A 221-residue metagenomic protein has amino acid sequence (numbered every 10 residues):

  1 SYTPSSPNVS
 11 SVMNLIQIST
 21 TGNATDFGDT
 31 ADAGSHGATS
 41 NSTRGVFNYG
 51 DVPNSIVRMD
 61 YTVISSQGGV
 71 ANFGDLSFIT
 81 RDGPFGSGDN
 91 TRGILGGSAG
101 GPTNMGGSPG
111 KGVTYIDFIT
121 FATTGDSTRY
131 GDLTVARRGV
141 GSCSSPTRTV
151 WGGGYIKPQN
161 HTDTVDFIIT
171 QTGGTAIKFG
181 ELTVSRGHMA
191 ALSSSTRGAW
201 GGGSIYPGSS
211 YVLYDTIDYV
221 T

Functional and structural regions predicted by a protein language model:
S1-T221: Polar, enzyme-active/binding microenvironments
